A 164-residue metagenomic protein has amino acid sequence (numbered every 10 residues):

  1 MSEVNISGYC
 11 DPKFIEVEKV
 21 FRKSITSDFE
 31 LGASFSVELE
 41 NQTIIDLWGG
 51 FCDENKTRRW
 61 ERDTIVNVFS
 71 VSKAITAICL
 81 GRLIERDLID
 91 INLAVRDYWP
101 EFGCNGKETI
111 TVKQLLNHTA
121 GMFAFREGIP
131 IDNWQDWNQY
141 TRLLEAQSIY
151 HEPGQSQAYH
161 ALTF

Functional and structural regions predicted by a protein language model:
S2-V4, F51-D53, A94-E101, P130: Short linear capping/connector segments at secondary-structure termini
N5-V68, D90, E145-Y150: Short, conserved catalytic-motif segment at the N-terminal edge
C10-K13, I91, E108, N133-D136: Residue-level signature of the cytosolic catalytic core of signaling kinases
P12, E16, Q114, Q135-Q139 (+1 more regions): Generic alpha-helical secondary structure signal
F14, I65, V71-A77, T109 (+1 more regions): Short alpha-helical patches at coil-to-helix transitions and adjacent helical residues in well-structured domains
R62, N67-V71, L83-G128, A146: Active-site helix/loop module of the DD-peptidase/beta-lactamase fold, centered on the serine-lysine SxxK catalytic
F125-F164: Catalytic-site signature segments of enzymes, centered on catalytic residues
